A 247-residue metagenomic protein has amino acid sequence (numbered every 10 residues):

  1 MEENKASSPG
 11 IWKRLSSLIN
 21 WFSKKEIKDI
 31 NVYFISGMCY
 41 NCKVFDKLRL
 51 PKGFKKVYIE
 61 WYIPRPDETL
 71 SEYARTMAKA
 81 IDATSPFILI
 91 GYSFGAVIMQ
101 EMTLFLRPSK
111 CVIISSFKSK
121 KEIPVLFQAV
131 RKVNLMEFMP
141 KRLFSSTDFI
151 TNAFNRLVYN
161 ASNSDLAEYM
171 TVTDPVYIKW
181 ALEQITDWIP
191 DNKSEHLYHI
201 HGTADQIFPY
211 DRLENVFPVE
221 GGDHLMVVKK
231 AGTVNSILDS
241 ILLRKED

Functional and structural regions predicted by a protein language model:
W21-T84, V133-K141, V216: Active-site catalytic motif of lipid deacylating hydrolases and related acyltransferases
K47, E101-M102: Active-site signature of alpha/beta-hydrolase-fold catalytic machinery across serine- and Asp/Cys-nucleophile hydrolases
I90-G95, M99: Gly/Ala-rich beta-loop-alpha elbow adjacent to hydrolase catalytic centers
R107-P140: Flexible "cap/lid" loop of the alpha/beta hydrolase fold
L143-T186: Conserved alpha/beta-hydrolase catalytic His-Asp/Glu region
H199-H201: Short beta-strand/loop motif that positions the catalytic acidic residue of the alpha/beta-hydrolase fold
T203-F208, H224-L225: Acidic catalytic loop of the alpha/beta-hydrolase fold
G222-I237: Catalytic histidine-centered segment of alpha/beta-hydrolase-like enzymes
